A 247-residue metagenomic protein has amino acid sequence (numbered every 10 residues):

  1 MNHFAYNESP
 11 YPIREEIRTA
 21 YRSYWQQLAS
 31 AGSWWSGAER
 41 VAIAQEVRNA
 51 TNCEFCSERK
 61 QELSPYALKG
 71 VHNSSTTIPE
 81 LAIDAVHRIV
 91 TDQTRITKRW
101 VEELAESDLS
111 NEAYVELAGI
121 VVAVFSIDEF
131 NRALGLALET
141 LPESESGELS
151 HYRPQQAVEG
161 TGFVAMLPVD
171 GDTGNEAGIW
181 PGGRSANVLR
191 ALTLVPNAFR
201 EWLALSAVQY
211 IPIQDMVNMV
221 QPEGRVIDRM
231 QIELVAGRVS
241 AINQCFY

Functional and structural regions predicted by a protein language model:
M1-Y247: Hydrophobic alpha-helical segments
